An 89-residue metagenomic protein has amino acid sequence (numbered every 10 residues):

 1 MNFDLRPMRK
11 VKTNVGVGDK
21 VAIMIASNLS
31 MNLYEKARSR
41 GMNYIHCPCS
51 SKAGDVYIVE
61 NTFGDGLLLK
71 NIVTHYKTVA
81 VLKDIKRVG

Functional and structural regions predicted by a protein language model:
M1-A37: Mixed-charge, Lys/Arg-rich low-complexity intrinsically disordered regions
N2, G64-G89: Intrinsically disordered, low-complexity, charged/polar segments
M24, E60, K70-N71: Beta-strand residues in well-ordered beta-sheet regions across diverse protein folds
M24-A26, G54-Y57, Y76-V81: Residue-level detection of beta-strand scaffold positions
I25, A37, P48-C49, Y76: Intrinsically disordered, low-complexity segments
E35-S39, N43, C49, A53-N61: Short beta-strand-centered aromatic/proline hotspots
